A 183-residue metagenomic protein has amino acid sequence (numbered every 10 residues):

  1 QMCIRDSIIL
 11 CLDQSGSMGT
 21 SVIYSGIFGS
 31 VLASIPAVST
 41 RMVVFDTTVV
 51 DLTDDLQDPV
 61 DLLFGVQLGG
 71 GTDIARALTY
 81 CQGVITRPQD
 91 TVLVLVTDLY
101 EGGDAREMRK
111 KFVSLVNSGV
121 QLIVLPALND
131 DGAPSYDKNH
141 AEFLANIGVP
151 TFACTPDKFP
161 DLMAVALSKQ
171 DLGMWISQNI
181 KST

Functional and structural regions predicted by a protein language model:
M2-C3: Short, small-residue-biased leader/transition segments that mark boundaries at the very start of proteins
S7, S39-R41, V92, V120-Q121: Residues at the starts of beta-strands that form the adenosine-phosphate
L10-S15, D90-G103, A127-N129: DG-centered beta-turn motif at the end of beta-strands
G16-V44: …and closely analogous acidic/polar surface helices at protein-protein or active-site interfaces in A-domain-like
G26-F28, R106-F112: Charged helix-capping and loop-helix junction motifs
F45-V50, N129-D131: Short glycine-enriched loops at secondary-structure junctions
V50, D58-V94, E101-R106, A133-Y136: Von Willebrand factor
K111-T183: Von Willebrand factor type A / integrin I
